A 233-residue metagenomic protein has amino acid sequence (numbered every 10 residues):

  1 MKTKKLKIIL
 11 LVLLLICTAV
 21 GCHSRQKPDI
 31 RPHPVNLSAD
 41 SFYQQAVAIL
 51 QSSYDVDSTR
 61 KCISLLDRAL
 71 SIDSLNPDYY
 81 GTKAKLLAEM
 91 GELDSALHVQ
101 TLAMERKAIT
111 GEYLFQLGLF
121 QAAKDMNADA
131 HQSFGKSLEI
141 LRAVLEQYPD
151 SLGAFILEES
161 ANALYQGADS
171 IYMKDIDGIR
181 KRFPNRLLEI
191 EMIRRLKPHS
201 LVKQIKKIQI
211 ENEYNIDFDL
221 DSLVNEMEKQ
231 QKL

Functional and structural regions predicted by a protein language model:
R25-K27, G167-L233: Terminal, low-structured helical/coil segments at or just beyond the last alpha-helical repeat
L37-I72, T82: Alpha-helical segment of the N-proximal tetratricopeptide repeat
V47, Q51, K85, L119 (+1 more regions): Residue-level recognition of tetratricopeptide repeat
Q51-S52, E89, A123-K124, L164-Y165: Register position in tetratricopeptide repeats
C62, A96, A130, S137 (+1 more regions): Single-residue signature of alpha-solenoid repeat helices
Y79, Y113, Q147, A154 (+1 more regions): TPR alpha-solenoid repeat register
T82, Q116, D150, L157-E158 (+1 more regions): Canonical tetratricopeptide repeat
